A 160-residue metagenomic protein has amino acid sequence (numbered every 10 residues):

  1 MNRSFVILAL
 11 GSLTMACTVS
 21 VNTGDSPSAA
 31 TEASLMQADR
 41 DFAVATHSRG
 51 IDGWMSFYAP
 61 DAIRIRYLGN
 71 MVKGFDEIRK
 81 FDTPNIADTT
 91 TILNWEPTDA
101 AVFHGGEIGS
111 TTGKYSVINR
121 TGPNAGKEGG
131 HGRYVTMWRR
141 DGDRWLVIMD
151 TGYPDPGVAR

Functional and structural regions predicted by a protein language model:
M1-S4: Positively charged n-region of N-terminal signal peptides that target proteins for export
I7-A16: Bacterial N-terminal signal peptides
C17-P60, V158-R160: Short, low-complexity N-terminal intrinsically disordered segments enriched in polar/charged residues
S20, H131-V158: Short beta-strand edge/turn micro-motifs at domain boundaries
A29-M36, I51-E107, T112-K114, A125-G129: A solvent-exposed, acidic/Ser-Thr-rich amphipathic alpha-helical stretch
Y58, Y115-V117, T151-P154: Short beta-strand segments enriched in hydrophobic/aromatic residues within well-folded beta-rich domains
V117-T121, W138: Beta-strand elements of well-folded, non-transmembrane domains
